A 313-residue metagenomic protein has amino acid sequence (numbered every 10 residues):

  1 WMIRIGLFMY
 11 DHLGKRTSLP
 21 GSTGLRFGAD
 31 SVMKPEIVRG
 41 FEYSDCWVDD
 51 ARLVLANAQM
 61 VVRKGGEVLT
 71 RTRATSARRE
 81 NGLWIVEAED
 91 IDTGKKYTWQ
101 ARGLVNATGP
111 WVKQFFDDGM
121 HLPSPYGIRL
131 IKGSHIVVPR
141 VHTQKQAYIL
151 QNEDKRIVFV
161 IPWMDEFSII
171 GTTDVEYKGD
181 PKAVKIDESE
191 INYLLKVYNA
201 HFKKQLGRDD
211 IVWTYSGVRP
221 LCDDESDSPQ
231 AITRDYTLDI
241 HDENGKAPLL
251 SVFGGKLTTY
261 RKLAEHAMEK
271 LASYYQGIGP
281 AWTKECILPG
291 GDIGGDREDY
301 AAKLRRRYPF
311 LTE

Functional and structural regions predicted by a protein language model:
W1-A29: Dinucleotide-binding Rossmann-like beta1-alpha1 core, especially the glycine-rich loop that anchors the ADP
G28-E36: Flexible hinge/switch segments at interdomain interfaces of large molecular machines
I37, Y43-S44, D50-L53, M60 (+2 more regions): C-terminal catalytic lobe of FAD-dependent flavoproteins
E42, V86-D90: Short beta-strand segments that buttress and anchor functional surface loops
E67-L69, V212: General small-molecule cofactor/ligand-binding pocket signal
T70-I85: A conserved short coil-to-beta-strand element within the FAD-binding core of flavoproteins
D92-G103, A107: Core beta-strand elements of the Rossmann-like FAD/NAD(P) dinucleotide-binding domain in flavoenzyme oxidoreductases
N106-L122, E265: Flavin (primarily FAD) binding-site architecture
